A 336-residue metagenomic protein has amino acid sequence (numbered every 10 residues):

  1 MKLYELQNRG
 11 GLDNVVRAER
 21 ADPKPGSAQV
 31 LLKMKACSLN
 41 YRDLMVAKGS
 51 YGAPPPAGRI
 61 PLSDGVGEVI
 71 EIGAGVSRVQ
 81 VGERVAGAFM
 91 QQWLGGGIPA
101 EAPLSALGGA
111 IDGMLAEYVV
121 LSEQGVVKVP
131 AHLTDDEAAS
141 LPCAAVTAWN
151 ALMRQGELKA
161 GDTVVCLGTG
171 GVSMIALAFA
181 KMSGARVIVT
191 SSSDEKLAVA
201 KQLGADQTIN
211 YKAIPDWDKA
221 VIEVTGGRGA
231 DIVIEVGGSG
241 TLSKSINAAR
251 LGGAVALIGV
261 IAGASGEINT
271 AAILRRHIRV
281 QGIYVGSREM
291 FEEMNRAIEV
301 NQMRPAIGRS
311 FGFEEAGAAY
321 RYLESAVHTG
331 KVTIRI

Functional and structural regions predicted by a protein language model:
K2, K33, V66-E68, G171 (+1 more regions): Residues located in well-ordered beta-strands
Y4, S243, R288-I336: C-terminal hydrophobic helical "lid"/dimerization subdomain of Rossmann-like NAD(P)H-dependent oxidoreductases
A21-C37, S50-L94, A110-D112, P130-L133: Glycine-rich beta-strand-centered segment in the early N-terminal region that forms part of a ligand/cofactor-binding
R84, F89, A131-I214: Mid-domain Rossmann-like dinucleotide-binding core that forms the NAD(H)/NADP(H) cofactor-binding site
Q91-E117: Cysteine-cluster motifs in flexible loop/terminal segments that predominantly coordinate metals
G156-L158, I188, A198-R279: Glycine-rich cofactor phosphate-binding loops and adjacent beta1-alpha1 units of small-molecule cofactor enzyme domains
G253-I258, E267-R309: Rossmann-fold dehydrogenase core element
